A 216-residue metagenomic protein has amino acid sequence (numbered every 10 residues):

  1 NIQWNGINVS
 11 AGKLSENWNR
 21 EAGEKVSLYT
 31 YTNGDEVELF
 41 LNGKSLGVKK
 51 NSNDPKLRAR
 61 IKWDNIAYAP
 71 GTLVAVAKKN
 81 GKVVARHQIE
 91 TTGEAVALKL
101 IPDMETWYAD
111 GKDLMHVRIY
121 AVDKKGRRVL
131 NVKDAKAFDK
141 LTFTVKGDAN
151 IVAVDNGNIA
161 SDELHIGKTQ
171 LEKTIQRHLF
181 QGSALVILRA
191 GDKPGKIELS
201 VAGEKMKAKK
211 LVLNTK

Functional and structural regions predicted by a protein language model:
N1-G111, K124-K125, V129: Substrate-binding clefts and catalytic carboxylate motifs of secreted carbohydrate-active enzymes
T32-N33, K133-F138: Short coil-to-beta strand junction motifs in C2/discoidin
K49-N51, V96-L100, D139-H165: Short aromatic-acidic-glycine turn motif
I61-Y68, Q170-D192: Short, hydrophobic beta-strand segments
Y68-T72, K112-L114, F138, P194-K196: Extracellular Ig-like/FN3 beta-sandwich strand-entry sites
A85-E94, M206-K216: Short beta-strand elements
V117-Y120, G126: Short, well-ordered beta-strand segments enriched in hydrophobic/aromatic residues
